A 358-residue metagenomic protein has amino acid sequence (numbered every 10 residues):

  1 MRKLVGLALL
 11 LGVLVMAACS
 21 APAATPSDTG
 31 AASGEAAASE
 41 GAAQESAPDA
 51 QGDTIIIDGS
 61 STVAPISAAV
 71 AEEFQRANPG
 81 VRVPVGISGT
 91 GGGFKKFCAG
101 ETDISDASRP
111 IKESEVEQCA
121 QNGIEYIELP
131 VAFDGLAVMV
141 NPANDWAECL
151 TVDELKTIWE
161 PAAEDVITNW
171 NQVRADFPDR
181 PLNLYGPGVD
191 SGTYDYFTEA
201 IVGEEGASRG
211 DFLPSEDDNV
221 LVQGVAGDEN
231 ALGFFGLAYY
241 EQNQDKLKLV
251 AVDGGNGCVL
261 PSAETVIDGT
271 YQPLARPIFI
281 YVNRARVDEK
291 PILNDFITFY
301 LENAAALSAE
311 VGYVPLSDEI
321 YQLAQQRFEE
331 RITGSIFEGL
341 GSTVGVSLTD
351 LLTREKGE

Functional and structural regions predicted by a protein language model:
M1-A8: Bacterial N-terminal signal peptides that target proteins for export
L11-G12: Repetitive helical segments and hydrophobic/amphipathic motifs
V15-A18: C-terminal motif of bacterial Sec signal peptides marking the signal peptidase cleavage site
S20-T25, G30-E358: Flexible loop/hinge segments at secondary-structure junctions
